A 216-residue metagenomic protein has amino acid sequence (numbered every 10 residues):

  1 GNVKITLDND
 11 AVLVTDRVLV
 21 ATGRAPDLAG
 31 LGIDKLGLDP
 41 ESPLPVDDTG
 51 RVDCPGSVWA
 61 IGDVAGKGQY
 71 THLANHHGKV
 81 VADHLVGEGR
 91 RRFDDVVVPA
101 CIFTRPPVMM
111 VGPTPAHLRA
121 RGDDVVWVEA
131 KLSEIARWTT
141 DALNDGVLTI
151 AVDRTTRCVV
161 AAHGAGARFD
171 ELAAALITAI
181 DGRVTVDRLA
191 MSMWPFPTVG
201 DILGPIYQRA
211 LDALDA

Functional and structural regions predicted by a protein language model:
G1-N2: A conserved short coil-to-beta-strand element within the FAD-binding core of flavoproteins
I5, V12-H84: FAD-site-proximal beta/loop scaffold in flavoenzymes
I5-D8, R137-T139: Short beta-strand segments that buttress and anchor functional surface loops
A11-V12, R51-D53, D94-D95, D141-A142: Solvent-exposed alpha-helices and their adjacent loops that cap or buttress functional pockets in soluble metabolic
P26, G68, L85-G89, R183 (+2 more regions): A general structural signal marking secondary-structure boundaries and capping sites
G66, H84-T114, M193-P195: Active-site-proximal substrate-binding core of FAD-dependent oxidoreductases
H72-D95, D124, G182: Internal hydrophobic alpha-helix adjacent to the cofactor/substrate pocket in enzyme cavities
F103-T114, R119-A216: Flexible, glycine-rich terminal cap/loop adjacent to redox cofactors in electron-transfer oxidoreductases
